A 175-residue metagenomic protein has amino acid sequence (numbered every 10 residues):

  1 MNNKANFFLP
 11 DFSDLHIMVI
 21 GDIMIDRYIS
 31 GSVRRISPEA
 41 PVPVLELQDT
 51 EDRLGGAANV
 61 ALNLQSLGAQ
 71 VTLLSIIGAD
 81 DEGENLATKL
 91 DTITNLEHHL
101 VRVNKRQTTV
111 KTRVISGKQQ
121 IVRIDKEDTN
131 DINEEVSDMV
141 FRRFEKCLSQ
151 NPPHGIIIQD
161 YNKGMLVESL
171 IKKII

Functional and structural regions predicted by a protein language model:
M1-R34, D49-I175: Ribokinase/PfkB-type carbohydrate-kinase core domain
R35-E39: Flexible glycine/proline-rich, aromatic-decorated loop/lid segments
P41-Q48: Divalent-cation-assisted or electrostatically stabilized phosphate/pyrophosphate-binding catalytic cores
